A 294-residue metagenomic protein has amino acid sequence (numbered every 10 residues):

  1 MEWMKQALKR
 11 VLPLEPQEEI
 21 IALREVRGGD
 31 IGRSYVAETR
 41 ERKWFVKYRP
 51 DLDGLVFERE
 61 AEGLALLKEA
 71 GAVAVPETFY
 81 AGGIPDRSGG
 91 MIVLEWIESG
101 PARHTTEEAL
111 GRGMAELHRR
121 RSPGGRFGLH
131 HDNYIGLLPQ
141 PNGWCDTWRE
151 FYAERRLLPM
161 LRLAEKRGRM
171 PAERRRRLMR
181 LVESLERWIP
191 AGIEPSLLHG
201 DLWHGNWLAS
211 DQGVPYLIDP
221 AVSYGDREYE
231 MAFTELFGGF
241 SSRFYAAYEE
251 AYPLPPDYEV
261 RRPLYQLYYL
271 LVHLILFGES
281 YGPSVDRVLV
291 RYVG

Functional and structural regions predicted by a protein language model:
E2-E15, P85, S122-L197, S210 (+2 more regions): An alpha-helical support segment within catalytic cores of ATP-dependent transferases
P16-E25: Conserved N-terminal boundary motif of the eukaryotic protein kinase catalytic domain
R24-E150: ATP-binding pocket architecture of kinase catalytic cores
D51, I84, S99, L158 (+2 more regions): Activation segment
F57, E107-L110, R174-L178, V285: Hydrophobic packing residues in well-ordered alpha-helices of helical domains and bundles
A65, E235, Q266: A cross-family signal for key residues in well-ordered alpha-helices that form functional helical elements
I84-E107, R119, L138, E154-L158 (+2 more regions): A glycine-centered beta->alpha junction motif in the catalytic cores of kinase/phosphotransferase enzymes
P141-A153, R162, E194-L197, H204-P263 (+2 more regions): Active-site Asp-x-Gly
